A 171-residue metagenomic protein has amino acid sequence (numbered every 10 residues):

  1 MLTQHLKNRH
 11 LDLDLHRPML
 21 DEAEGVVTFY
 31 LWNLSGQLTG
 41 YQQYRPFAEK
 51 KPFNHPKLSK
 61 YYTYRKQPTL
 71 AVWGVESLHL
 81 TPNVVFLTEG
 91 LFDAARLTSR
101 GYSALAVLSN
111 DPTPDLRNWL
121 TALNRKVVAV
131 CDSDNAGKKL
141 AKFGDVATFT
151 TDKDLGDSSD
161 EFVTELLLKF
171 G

Functional and structural regions predicted by a protein language model:
M1-T39, K57-P82, T121, V163-G171: TOPRIM metal-binding catalytic domain and adjacent DNA-binding surface shared by DnaG-type primases
F29-S35, Q42, T88-G90, R96-T98: Short conserved beta-strand segments at catalytic cores or DNA/RNA-binding microdomains of nucleic-acid binding
Y30, Q42, E76, L105 (+1 more regions): Residues in well-ordered beta-strands of folded domains
Y30, R45, G74, D152-S158: Short, solvent-exposed coil/turn linker segments
T39-A48: Short beta->alpha transition motifs characteristic of CBS
K50-H55, L140: A short, polar/proline- and glycine-enriched secondary-structure boundary/capping micro-motif
P82-V85, L91-G171: TOPRIM fold recognition
